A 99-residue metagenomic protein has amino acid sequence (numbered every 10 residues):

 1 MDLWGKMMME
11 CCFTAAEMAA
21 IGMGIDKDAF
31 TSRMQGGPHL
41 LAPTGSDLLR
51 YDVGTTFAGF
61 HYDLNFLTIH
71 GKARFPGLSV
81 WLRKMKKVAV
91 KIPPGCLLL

Functional and structural regions predicted by a protein language model:
M1-L99: Peripheral, non-catalytic segments flanking oxidoreductase cores
